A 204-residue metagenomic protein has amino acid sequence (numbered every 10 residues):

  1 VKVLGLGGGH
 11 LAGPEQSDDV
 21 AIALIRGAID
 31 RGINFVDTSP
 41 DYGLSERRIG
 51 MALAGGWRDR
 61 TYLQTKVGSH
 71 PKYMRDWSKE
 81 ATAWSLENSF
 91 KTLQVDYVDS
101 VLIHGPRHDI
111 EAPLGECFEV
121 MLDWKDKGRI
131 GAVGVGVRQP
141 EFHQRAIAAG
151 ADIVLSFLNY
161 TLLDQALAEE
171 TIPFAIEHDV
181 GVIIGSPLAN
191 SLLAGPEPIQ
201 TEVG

Functional and structural regions predicted by a protein language model:
V1-T61: N-terminal binding-site loop/beta-alpha segment at the start of enzyme catalytic domains that lines or forms
L6, A21, A28, V36 (+8 more regions): Conserved, mostly hydrophobic/aromatic
G7-D19, V67-A83, G105, D109-I110: Active-site mouth loops of central-metabolism enzymes
G13-S17, S39-R47, P71-Y73, H108-A112 (+1 more regions): Acidic-and-aromatic substrate-binding clefts and catalytic sites of carbohydrate-active enzymes
E15-A28, W77-Q94, R138-R145: Short, acidic/polar
D30, G50-Y62, F90-D96, A146-A149 (+1 more regions): Acidic (Asp/Glu)-rich catalytic clusters
F90-D109: Active-site groove signature of glycoside hydrolases
P106-G204: Beta/alpha (TIM)-barrel catalytic core signal, keyed to glycine-rich beta->alpha loops juxtaposed to Asp/Glu that bind
